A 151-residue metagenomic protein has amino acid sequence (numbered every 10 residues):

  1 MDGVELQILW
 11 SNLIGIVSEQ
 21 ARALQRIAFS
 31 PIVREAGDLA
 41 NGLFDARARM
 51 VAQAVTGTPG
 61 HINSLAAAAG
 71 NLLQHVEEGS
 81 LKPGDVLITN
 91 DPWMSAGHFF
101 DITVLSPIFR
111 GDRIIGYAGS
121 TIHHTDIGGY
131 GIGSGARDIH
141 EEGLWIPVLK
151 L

Functional and structural regions predicted by a protein language model:
M1-L65: Long, charge-dense accessory insertions within large macromolecular proteins
I16-A23, H75, G79, G111: Change "in soluble alpha/beta enzymes" to "in soluble alpha/beta proteins
I27-P31, A40, V76-E77, P92-S95 (+1 more regions): Generic recognition of flexible, low-complexity loop/linker segments
I32-A36, E78-K82, G97-F99, G111-D112 (+1 more regions): Solvent-exposed alpha-helices and their adjacent loops that cap or buttress functional pockets in soluble metabolic
A46-Q53, N63-D91: Regulatory sensory and allosteric helical modules in signal-transduction proteins and certain transcription factors
P59-N71, T125-A136: A short, polar/charged loop-to-alpha-helix boundary motif
P83-I127: Sensory/regulatory domains in signal-transduction proteins
G111-L151: Mobile "lid/hinge" segments at catalytic clefts and subdomain interfaces of large enzymes
